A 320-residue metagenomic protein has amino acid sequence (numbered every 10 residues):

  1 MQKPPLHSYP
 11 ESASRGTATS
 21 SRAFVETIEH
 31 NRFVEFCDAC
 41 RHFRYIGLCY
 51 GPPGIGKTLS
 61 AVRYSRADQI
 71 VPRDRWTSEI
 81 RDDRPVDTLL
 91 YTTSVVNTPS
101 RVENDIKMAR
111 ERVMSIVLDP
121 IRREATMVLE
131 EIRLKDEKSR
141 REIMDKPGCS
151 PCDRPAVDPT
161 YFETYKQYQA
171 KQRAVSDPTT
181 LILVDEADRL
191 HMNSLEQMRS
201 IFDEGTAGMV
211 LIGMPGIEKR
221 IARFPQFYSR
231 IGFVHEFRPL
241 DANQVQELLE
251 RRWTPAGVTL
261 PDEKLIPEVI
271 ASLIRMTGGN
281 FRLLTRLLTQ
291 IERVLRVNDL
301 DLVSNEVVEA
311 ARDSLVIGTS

Functional and structural regions predicted by a protein language model:
M1-Y45, R63, A67-D87, L118 (+2 more regions): A short, basic N-terminal segment
Q2-P10, E35, V86, D136-F162 (+1 more regions): C-terminal alpha-helical "lid" subdomain
P10-R15, D82-D119: Conserved NTP-binding/hydrolysis module of P-loop NTPases
G51, A156-F162, L190, I201-P225 (+2 more regions): Sensor-1/coupling segment of RecA-like P-loop NTPase cores
G54: Walker A (P-loop) phosphate-binding loop of P-loop NTPases
K57: Conserved lysine of the Walker
R101-N104, F224-P255: Conserved AAA+ ATPase core "coupling" helix
K138-R141, G148-C152, A156, Y168-S194: Conserved P-loop NTPase "ATPase switch" module shared by AAA+ and STAND
